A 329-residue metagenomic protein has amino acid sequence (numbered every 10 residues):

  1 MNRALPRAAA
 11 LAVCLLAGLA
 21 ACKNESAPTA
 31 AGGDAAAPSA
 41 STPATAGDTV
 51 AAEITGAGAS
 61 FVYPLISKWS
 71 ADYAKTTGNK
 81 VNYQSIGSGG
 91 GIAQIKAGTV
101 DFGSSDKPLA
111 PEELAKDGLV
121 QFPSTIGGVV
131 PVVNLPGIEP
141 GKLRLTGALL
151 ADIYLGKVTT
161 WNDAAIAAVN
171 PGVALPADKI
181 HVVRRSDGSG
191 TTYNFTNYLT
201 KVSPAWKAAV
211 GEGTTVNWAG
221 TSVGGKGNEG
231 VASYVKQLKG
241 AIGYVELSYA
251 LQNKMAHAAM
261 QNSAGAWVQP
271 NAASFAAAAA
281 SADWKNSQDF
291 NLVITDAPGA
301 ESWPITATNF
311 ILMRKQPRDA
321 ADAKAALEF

Functional and structural regions predicted by a protein language model:
M1-A10: Bacterial N-terminal signal peptides that target proteins for export
A12-L16: Alpha-helical transmembrane segments
A17-A21: C-terminal motif of bacterial Sec signal peptides marking the signal peptidase cleavage site
K23-F329: Flexible loop/hinge segments at secondary-structure junctions
